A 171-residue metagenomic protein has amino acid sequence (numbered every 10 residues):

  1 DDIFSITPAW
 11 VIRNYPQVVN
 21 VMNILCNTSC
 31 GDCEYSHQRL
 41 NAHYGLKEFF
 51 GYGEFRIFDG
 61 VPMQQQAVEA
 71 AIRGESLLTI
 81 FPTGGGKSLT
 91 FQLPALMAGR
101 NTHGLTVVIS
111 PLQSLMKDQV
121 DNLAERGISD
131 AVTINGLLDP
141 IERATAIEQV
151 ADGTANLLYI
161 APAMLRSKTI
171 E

Functional and structural regions predicted by a protein language model:
D1-S36: N-terminal accessory nucleic-acid engagement/regulatory domains that precede and modulate ATP-driven motor cores
D32-P82: Conserved pre-motif I regulatory segment
H43-K47, V120, I147: Short glycine-/small-residue-rich flexible loop motifs, especially phosphate/cofactor-binding loops
K47-F50, I128, V150-G153: Conserved NTP-binding/hydrolysis module of P-loop NTPases
E54-F58, T83-G85, T133-L138, I160-A163: Short, flexible loop segments at the rims of nucleotide/cofactor-binding pockets, characterized by
R73, L96, D121, L138-E171: Conserved helix/coil segment N-terminal to the catalytic DExD/H
I80-G85, T90-N135, G153-N156: Conserved SF1/SF2 helicase motif Ia
